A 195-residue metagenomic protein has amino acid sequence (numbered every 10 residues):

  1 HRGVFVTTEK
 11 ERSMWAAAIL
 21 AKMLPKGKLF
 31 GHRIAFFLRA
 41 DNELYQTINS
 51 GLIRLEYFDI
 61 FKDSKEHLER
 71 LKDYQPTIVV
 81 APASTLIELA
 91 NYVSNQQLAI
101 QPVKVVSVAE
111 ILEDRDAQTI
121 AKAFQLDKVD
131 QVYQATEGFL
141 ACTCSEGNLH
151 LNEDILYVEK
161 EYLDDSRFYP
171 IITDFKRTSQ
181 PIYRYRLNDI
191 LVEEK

Functional and structural regions predicted by a protein language model:
H1-W15: Conserved AMP-binding A3 loop
G3, H32-A35, L156, F168: Generic beta-strand structural signal
T7-T8, L38, A83, Y133: Glycine-rich, histidine-containing beta strand-loop boundary motifs that form or position
S13-A21, P25, G31-T85: AMP-binding/adenylate-forming
I53-K195: Active-site glycine/GP-rich loop and adjacent strand/helix microenvironment that borders small-molecule binding pockets
